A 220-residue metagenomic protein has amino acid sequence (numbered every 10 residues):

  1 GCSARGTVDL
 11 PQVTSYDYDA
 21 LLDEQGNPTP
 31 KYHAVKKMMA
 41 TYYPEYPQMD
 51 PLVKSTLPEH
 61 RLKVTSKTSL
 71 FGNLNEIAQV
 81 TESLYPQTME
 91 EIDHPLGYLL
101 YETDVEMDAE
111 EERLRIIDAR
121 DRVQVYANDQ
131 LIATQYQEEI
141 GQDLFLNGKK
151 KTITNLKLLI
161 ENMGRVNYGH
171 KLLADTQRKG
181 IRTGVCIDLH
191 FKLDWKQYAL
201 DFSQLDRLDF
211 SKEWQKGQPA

Functional and structural regions predicted by a protein language model:
G1-Q218: Carbohydrate-binding surfaces of carbohydrate-active enzymes
